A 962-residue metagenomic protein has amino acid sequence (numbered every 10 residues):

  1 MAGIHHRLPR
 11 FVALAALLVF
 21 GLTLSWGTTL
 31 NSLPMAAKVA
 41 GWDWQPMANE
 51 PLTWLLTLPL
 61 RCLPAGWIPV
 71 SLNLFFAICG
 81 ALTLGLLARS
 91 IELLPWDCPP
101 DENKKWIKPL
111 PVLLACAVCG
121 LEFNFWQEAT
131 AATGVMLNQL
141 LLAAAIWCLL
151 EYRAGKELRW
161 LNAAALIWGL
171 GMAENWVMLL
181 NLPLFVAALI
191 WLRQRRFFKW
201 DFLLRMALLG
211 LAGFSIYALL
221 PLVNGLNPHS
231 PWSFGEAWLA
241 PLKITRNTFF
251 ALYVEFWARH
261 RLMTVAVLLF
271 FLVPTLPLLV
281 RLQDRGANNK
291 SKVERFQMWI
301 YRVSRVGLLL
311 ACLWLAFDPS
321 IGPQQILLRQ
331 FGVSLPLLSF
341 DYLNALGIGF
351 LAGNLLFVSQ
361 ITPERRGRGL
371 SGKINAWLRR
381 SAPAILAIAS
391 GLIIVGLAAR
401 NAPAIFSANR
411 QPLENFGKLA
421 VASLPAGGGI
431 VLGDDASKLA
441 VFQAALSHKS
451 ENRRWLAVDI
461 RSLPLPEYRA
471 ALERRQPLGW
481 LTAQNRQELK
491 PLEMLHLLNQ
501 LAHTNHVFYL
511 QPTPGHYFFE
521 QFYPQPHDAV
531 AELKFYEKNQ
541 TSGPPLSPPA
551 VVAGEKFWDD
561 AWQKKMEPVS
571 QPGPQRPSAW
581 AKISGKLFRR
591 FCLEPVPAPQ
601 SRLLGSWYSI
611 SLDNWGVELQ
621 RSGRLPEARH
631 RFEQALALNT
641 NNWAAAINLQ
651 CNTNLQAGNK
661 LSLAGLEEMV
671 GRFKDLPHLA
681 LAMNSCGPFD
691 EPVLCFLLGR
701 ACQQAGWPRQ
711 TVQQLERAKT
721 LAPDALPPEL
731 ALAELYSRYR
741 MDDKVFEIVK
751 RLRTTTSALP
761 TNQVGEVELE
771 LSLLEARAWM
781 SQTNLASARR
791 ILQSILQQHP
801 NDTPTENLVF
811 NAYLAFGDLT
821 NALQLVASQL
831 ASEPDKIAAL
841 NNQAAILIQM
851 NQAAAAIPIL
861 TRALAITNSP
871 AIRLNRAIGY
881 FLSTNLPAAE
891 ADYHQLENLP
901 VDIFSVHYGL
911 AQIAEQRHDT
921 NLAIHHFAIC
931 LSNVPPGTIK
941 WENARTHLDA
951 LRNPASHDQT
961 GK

Functional and structural regions predicted by a protein language model:
M1-V19, G85, D101-L113, L204-L211 (+2 more regions): Start-transfer (signal-anchor) and selected internal transmembrane alpha helices of multi-pass inner/ER membrane
G3-L33, C119-L121, L211-L226, C312 (+1 more regions): Transmembrane signal-anchor helices characteristic of membrane glycosylation enzymes that use polyprenol
V12-L17, L94-D97, K104-Q127, M136-W147 (+1 more regions): Membrane-embedded helix bundles of polyisoprenyl
L22-A37, W44-T57, A408-L413: Extracytoplasmic catalytic/substrate-binding loops of multi-pass membrane glycan-assembly enzymes
A40-V70, L74-I78, G85, G171 (+1 more regions): Short hydrophobic/aromatic helix or loop-helix immediately within or flanking a transmembrane segment in polytopic
L74-K104, L141-E151: Transmembrane-helix motifs of polytopic, lipid-linked glycan transferases
T130-G134, Q139, E151-R159, A163-R717: ER/secretory pathway lumenal C-terminal domains and tails of membrane proteins involved in glycoprotein biogenesis
N614, N648, L697, A731 (+6 more regions): Canonical tetratricopeptide repeat
